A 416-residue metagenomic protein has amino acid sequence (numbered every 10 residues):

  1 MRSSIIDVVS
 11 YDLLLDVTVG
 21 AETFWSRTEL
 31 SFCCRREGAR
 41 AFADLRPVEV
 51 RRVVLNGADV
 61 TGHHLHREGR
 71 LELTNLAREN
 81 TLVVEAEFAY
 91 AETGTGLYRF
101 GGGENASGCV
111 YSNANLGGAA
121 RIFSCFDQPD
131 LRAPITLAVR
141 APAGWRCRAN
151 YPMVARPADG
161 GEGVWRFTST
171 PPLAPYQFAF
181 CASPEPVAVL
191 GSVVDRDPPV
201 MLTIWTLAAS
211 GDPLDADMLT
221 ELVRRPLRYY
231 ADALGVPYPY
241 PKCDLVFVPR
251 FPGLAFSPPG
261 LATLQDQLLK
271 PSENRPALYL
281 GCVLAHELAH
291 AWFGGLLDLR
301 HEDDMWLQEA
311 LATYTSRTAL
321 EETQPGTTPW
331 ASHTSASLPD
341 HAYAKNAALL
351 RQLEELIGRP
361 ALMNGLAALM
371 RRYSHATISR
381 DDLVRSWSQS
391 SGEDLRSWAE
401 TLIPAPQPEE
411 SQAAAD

Functional and structural regions predicted by a protein language model:
M1-W25, C33, E37, R51 (+4 more regions): N-terminal, polar/Ser/Thr-rich
S3, E85-T136, S183-G191: Glycine/proline-rich low-complexity spacer/linker segments in large multi-domain proteins
S26, Q128-A285, Y314: Hydrophobic helix-coil surface modules that form long, contiguous segments used for peptide/substrate interaction
R27-E49, S124-D127, A133-P142, D381: Surface-exposed beta-strand/loop patches in extracellular or lumenal glycoproteins
A39, E49-N56, R148, R396 (+1 more regions): Beta-strand-rich binding/interaction modules
A41, R46-E104, G160-R166: A surface-exposed beta-strand-loop module
D212, S337-A415: Amphipathic alpha-helical substructures
T263-W330, L366: Zinc-dependent metallopeptidase catalytic helix centered on the HExxH motif and its immediate flanking segment
